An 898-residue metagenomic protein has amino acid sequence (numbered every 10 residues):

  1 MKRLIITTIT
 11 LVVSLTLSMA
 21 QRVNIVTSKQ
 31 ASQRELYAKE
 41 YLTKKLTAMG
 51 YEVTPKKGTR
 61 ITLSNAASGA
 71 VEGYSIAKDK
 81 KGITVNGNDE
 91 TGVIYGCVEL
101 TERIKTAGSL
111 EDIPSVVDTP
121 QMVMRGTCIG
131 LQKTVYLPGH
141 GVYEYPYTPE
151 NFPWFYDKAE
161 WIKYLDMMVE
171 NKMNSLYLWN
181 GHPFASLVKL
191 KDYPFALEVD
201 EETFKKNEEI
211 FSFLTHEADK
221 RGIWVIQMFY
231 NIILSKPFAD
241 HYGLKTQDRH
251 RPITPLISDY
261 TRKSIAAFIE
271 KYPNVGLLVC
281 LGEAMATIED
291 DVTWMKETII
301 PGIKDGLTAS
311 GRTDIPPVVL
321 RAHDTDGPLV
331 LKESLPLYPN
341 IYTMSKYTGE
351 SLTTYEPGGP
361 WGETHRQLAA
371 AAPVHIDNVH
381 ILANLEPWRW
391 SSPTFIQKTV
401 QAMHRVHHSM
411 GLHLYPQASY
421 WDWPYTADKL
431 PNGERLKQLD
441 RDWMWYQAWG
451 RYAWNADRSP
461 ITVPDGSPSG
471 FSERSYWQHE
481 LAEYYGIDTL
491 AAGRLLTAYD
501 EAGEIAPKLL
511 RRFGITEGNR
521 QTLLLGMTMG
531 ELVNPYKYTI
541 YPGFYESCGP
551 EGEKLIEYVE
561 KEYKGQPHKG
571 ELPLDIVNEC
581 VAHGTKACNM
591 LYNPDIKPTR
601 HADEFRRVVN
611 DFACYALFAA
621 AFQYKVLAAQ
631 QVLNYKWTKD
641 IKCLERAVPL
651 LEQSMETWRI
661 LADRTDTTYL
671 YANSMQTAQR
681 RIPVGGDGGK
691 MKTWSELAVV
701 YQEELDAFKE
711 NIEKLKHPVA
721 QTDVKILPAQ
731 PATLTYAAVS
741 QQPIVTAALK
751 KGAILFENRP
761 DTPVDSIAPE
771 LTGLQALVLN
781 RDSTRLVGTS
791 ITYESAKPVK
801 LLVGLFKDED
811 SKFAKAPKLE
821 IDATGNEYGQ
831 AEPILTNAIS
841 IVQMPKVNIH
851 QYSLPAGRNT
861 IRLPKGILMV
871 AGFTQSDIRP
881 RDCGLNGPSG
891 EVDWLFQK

Functional and structural regions predicted by a protein language model:
R3-I6, T10, S18-K81, L110-I113 (+1 more regions): Acidic, contiguous N-terminal accessory segments
R22, V26, Q30-Q33, A38-Y41 (+6 more regions): Feature activates predominantly on carbohydrate-active enzymes
N174, E208, F213, G243-R511 (+2 more regions): Catalytic-core regions of glycoside hydrolase
R435-T693, L697-V700, E704-K725: C-terminal non-catalytic alpha-helical accessory regions
I726-R785, G890-Q897: Glycan-recognition and processing domains
N780-S783, G788-K800, H850-N859: Extracellular and analogous surface-interaction loops
K797-E809: A short beta-strand element within beta-rich, extracytoplasmic domains of secreted/secretory-pathway proteins
K812-P880: Contiguous ligand/interfacial binding patches
